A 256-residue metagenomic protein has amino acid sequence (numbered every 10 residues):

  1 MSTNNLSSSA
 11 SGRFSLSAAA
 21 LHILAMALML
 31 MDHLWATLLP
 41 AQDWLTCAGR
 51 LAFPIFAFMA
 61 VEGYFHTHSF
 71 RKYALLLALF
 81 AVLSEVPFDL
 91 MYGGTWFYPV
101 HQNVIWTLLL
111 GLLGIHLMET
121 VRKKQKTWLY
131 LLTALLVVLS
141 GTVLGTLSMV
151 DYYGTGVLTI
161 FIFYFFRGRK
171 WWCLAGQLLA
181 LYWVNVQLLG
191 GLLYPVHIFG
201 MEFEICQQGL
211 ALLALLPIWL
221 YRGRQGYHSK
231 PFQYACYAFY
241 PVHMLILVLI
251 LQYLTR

Functional and structural regions predicted by a protein language model:
M1-R256: Alpha-helical transmembrane segments and their immediate juxtamembrane cytosolic regions
